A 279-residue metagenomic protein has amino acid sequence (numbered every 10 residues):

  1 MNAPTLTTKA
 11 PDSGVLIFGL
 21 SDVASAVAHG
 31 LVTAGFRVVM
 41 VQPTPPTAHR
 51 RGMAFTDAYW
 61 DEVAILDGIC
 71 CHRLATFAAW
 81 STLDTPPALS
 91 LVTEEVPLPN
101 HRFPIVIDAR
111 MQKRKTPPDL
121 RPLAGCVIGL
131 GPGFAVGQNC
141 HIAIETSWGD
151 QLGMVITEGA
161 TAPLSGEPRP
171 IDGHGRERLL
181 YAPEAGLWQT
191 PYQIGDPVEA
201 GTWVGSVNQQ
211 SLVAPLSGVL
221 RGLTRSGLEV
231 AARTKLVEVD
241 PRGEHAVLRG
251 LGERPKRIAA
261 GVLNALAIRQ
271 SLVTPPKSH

Functional and structural regions predicted by a protein language model:
N2-H279: Well-ordered secondary-structure scaffolds
